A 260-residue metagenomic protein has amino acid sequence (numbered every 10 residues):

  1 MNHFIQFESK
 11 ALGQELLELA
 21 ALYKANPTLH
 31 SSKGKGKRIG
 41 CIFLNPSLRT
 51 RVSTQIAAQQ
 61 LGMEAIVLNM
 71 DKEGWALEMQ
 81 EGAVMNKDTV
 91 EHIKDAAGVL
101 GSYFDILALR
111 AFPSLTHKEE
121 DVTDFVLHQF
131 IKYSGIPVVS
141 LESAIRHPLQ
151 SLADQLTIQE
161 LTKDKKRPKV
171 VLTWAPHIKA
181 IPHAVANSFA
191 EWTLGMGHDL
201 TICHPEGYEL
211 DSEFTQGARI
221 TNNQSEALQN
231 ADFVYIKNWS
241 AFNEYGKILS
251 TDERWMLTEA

Functional and structural regions predicted by a protein language model:
M1-V52, I56, D71: Positively charged, low-complexity intrinsically disordered leader regions
F7, L16-N26, L61, A96-Y103 (+6 more regions): Change "in soluble alpha/beta enzymes" to "in soluble alpha/beta proteins
A11-L12, A144-P148, E209, S225-Q229: A short acidic, often aromatic-flanked loop/helix-cap motif at beta-alpha or helix-coil junctions that lines enzyme
S32-G40, L48-Q159: Phosphate/diphosphate ligand-binding glycine-rich loop within oxidoreductases
L44-I66, Q159-K237: Glycine-rich phosphate/diphosphate-binding loop of Rossmann-like nucleotide-binding domains
H92-I93, T123, A186, I220 (+1 more regions): Amphipathic coiled-coil/heptad-repeat helices and related helical stalk/stem segments that mediate oligomerization
T116-D121, K179-H183, S240-L257: Glycine/threonine-rich flexible loop motifs
N222-A227, E253-A260: A short, acidic, amphipathic alpha-helical segment used as a generic capping/interface helix at domain edges
